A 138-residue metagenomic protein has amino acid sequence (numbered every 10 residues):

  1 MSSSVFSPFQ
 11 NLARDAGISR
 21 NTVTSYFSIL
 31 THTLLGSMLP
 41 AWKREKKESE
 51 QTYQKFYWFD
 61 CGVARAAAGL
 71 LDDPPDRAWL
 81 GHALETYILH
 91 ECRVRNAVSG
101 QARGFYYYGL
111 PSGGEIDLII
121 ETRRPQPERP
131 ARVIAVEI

Functional and structural regions predicted by a protein language model:
M1-I134: Accessory nucleic acid-recognition modules appended to NTPase machines
